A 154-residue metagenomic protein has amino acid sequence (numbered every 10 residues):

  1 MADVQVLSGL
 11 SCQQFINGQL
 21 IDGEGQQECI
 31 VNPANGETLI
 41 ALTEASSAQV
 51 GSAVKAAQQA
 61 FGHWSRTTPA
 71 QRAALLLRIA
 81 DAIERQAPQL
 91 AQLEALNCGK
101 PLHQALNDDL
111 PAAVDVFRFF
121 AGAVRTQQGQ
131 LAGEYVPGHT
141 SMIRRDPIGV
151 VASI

Functional and structural regions predicted by a protein language model:
M1-A41, A74, R78, T126-I154: Terminal low-complexity tails and localization/encapsulation signals of metabolic enzymes
E37-Q127: Glycine-rich loop-to-alpha-helix module at the N-terminal edge of alpha/beta enzyme cores
